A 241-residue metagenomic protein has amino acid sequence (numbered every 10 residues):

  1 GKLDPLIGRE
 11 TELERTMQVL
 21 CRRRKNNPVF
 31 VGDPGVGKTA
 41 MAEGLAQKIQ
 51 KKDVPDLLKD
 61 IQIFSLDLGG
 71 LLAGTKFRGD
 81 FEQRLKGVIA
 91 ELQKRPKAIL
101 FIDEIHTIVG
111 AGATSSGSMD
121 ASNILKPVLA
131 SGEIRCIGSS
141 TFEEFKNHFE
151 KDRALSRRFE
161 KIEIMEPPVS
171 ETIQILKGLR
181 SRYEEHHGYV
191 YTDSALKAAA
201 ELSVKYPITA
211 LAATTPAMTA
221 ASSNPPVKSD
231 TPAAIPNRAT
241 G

Functional and structural regions predicted by a protein language model:
D4-T16: N-terminal pre-P-loop "Q-motif" helix
M17-L58: Walker A/P-loop
L20, K86-A90, E104-R135, T141-A154: Conserved catalytic/switch belt of AAA+ P-loop NTPases
N26, Q62, Q93-L100, S131-I137 (+1 more regions): Loop/turn-to-beta-strand initiation segments
N27-V29, D53-G70, R158-K161: Conserved catalytic segments around the Walker B and adjacent sensor/switch elements of P-loop NTPase domains
P55-D56, K146-R157, K161-A213: Conserved C-terminal "switch" segment of AAA+ ATPases
S65-L92: Short glycine-rich substrate-engagement loop in P-loop NTPases that contacts/grips substrate
T209, M218, S222-S223, S229 (+1 more regions): Low-acidity, Ser/Thr- and Arg-rich intrinsically disordered low-complexity segments
